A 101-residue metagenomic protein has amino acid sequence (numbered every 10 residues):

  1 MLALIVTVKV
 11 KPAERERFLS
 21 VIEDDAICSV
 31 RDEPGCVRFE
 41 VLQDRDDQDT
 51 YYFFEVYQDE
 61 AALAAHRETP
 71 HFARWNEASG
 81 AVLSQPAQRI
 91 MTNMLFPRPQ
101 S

Functional and structural regions predicted by a protein language model:
L2, V41-D49, N76-S101: Glycine-rich beta-strand-turn "strand-cap" elements at beta-sheet edges
L2-V8, F54: Active-site-flanking beta-strand signature of metal-NTP-handling nucleotidyl enzymes and homologous cyclase-like
K9-F18: Short, surface-exposed ligand-recognition loops at beta-strand->loop->(often short) alpha-helix junctions that present
P12, D47-Q48, Q58-A61: Short, charged/polar surface micro-motifs in flexible loops or helix N-caps
A13, Q48, H66-P70: Residues at secondary-structure transition points
D24-C36, V56-I90: An amphipathic, aromatic/His-enriched active-site/gating alpha helix that lines ligand/cofactor pockets
I27-Y51: Short, glycine- and small/hydrophobic-rich beta-strand elements in well-ordered beta-sheets
